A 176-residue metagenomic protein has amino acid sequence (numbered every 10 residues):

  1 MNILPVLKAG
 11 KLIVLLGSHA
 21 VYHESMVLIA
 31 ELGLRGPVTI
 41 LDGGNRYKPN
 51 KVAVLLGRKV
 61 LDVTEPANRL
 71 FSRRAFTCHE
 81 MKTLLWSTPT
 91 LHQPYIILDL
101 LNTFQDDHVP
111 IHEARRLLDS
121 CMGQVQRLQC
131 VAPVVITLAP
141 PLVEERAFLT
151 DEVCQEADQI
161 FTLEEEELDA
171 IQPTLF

Functional and structural regions predicted by a protein language model:
M1-R46: Glycine-rich P-loop/Walker A and Walker A-like loops and their local beta1-loop-alpha1 context in P-loop NTPases
A9-K11, R35-G36, A67-L70, H92-Q93 (+2 more regions): Short, well-ordered alpha-helix to beta-strand connector turns
S18-E24, F76-H79, P141-L142: Short beta->alpha connector loops
S25-I29, T83-L85, F148-E152: A short acidic, amphipathic alpha-helical/loop segment
T39-I40, I97, I136-T137: Structural beta-sheet core signal
D42-V109: Conserved inter-motif catalytic segment of the P-loop NTP-binding fold
I111-V125, R146-A147: Well-ordered, non-membrane alpha-helical segments in soluble/globular domains
R127-F176: Phosphate-binding/switch region of NTP-binding enzymes
